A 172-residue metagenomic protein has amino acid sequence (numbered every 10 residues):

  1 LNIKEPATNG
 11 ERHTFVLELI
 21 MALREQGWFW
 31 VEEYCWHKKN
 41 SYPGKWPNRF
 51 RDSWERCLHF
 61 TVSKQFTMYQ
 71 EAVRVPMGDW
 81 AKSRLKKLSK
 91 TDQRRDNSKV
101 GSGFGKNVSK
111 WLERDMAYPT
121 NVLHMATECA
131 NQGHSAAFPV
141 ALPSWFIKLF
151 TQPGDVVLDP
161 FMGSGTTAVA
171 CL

Functional and structural regions predicted by a protein language model:
L1-L172: Core catalytic lobe of class I
